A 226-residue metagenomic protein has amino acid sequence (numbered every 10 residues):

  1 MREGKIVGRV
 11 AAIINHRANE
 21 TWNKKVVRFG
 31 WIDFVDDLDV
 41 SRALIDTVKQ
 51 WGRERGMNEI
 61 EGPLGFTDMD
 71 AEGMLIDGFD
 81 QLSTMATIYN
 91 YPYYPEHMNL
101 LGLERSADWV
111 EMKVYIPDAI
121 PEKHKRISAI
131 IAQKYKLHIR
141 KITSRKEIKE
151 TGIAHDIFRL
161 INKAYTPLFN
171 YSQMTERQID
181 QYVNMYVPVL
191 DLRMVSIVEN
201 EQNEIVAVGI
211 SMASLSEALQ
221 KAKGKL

Functional and structural regions predicted by a protein language model:
M1, A12, F29, V48 (+5 more regions): Generic structural hydrophobic/aromatic packing signal, biased to beta-strands
M1-R42, E111, I127-L137: Contiguous N-terminal and early-domain "leader" segments and peripheral loops that mark the onset or edge of a domain
M1-T21, K141-L226: A conserved beta-strand-loop-helix scaffold within acyl/acetyltransferase catalytic domains
T21-G102, L226: Acyl-donor binding region in acyl/amide transferases
L38, P121, A218-Q220: Intrinsically disordered, low-complexity acidic/polar segments
T67-P117, Y186, R193-S196, N200-E201 (+1 more regions): Active-site/acyl-donor-binding loops of N-acyltransferases
I88-N170, A207: Acyltransferase donor/substrate-recognition loop-hinge adjacent to the catalytic core
